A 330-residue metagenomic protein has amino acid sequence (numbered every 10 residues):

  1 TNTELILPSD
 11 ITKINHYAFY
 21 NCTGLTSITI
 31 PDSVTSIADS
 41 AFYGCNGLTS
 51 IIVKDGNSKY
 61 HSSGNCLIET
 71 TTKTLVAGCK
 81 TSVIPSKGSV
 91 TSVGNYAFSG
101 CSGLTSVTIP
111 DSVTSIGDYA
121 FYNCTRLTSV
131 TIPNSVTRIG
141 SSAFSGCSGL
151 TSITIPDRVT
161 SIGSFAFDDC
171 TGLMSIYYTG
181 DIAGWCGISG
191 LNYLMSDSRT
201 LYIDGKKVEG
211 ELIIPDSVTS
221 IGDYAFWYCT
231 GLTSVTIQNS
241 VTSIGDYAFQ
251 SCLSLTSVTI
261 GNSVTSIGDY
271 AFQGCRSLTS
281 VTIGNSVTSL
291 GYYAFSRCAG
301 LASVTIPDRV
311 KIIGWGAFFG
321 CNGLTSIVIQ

Functional and structural regions predicted by a protein language model:
T1-K13, T23-S36, N46-C66, T70-S92 (+10 more regions): Structural signature of tandem-repeat unit edges
N15-Y20, D39-Y43, N95-S99, G117-Y122 (+7 more regions): Consensus positions within tandem repeat domains that build extended binding/scaffold surfaces
Y193-L194: Short, solvent-exposed loop/turn segments at conserved positions within beta-propeller repeat blades
